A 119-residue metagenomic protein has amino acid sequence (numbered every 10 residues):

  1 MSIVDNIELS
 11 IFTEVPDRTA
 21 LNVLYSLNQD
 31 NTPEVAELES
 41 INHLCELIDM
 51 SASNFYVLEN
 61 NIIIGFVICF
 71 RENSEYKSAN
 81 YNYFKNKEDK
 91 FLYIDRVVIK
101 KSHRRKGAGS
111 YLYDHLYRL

Functional and structural regions predicted by a protein language model:
M1, D89-K90, K100, R118: Intrinsically disordered, low-complexity, positively biased terminal segments
S2-N42, I62-I64: Short amphipathic alpha-helix that is part of the acyltransferase structural core
V15, V97, H103: Short donor-sugar binding/catalytic loops of nucleotide-sugar-dependent glycosyltransferases, especially enzymes
N28, V97-V98: Short, histidine-centered active-site or binding-site loop motifs used for metal coordination, general acid-base
P33-N60, S74: Active-site rim helix/loop that mediates acceptor-substrate recognition in acyltransferases
V67-R96: Conserved acyl-donor/pantetheine-binding loop and adjacent beta-alpha core of acyl/acetyltransferases and related
I99, R105-R118: Conserved acetyl-CoA-binding loop-helix of GNAT-fold acetyltransferases
